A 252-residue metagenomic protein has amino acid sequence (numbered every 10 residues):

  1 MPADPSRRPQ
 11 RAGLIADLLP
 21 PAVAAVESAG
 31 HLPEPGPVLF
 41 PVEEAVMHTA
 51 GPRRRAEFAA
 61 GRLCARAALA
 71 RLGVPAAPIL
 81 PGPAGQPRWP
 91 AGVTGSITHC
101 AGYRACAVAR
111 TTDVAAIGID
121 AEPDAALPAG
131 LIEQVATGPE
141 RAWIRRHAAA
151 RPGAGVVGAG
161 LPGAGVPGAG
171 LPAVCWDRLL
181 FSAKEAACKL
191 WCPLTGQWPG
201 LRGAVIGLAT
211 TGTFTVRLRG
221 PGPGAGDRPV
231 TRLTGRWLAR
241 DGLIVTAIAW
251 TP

Functional and structural regions predicted by a protein language model:
M1-A154, G168-P252: Core catalytic alpha/beta fold that binds nucleotide/phospho-ligands
G158-A169: Acidic, glycine-centered low-complexity repeats within long intrinsically disordered regions
